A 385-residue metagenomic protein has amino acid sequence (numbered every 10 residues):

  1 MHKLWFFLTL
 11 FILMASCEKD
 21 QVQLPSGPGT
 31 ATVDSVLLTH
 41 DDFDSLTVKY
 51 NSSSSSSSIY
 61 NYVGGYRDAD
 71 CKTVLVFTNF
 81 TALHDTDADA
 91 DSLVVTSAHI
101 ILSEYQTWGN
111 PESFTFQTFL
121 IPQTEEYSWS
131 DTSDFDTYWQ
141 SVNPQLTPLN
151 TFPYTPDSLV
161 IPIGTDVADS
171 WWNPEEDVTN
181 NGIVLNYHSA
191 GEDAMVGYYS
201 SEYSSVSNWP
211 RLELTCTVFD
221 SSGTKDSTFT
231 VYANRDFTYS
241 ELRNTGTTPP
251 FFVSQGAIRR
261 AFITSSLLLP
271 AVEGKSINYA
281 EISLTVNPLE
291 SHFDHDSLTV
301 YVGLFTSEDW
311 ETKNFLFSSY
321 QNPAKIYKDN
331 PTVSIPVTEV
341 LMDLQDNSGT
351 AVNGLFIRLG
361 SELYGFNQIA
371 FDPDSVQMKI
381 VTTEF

Functional and structural regions predicted by a protein language model:
H2-W5, C17-F385: Secreted, disulfide-rich extracellular signaling modules
L8: Append "Primarily bacterial transcriptional regulators
